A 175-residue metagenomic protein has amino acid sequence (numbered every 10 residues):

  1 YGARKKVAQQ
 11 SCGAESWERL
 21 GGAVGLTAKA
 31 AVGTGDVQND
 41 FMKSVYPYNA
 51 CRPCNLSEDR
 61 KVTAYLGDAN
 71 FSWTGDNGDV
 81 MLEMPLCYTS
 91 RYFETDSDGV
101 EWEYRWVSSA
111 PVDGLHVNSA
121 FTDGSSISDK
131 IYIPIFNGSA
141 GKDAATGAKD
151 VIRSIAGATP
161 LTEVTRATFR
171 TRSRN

Functional and structural regions predicted by a protein language model:
Y1-P85, T89-E94: GGW-centered surface loops in extracellular recognition modules
F71, G75-G78, S108-N175: Short aromatic-cysteine micro-motif
L82, G99-W102: Hydrophobic structural segments
M84, R105-A110: Short beta-strand element of the conserved SAM-dependent methyltransferase core
T95-S97, A145-T146: Short coil/turn segments at secondary-structure boundaries
